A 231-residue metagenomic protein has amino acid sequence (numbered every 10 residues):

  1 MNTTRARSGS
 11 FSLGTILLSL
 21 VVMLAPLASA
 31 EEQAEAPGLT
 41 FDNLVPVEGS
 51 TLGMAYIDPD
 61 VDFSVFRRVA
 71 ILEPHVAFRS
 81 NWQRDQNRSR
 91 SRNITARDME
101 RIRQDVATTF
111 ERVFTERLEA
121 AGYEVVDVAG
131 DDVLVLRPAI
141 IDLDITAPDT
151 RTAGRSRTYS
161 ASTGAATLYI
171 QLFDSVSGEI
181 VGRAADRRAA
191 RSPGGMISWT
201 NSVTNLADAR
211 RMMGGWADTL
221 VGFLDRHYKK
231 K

Functional and structural regions predicted by a protein language model:
M1-S10: N-terminal secretory signal peptides that target proteins for export/translocation
G14-A25: Bacterial N-terminal signal peptides
L18, G53-I57, A120-G122: Short alpha-helical segments and helix-capping/turn motifs at coil-helix boundaries
S29-A107, S198, G222-K231: A structural "domain/chain start" motif
E73-F78, I140-D144, R187: Generic short beta-strand segments
R92-M99, Y159-A161, G178-V221: Short secondary-structure boundary motifs at beta->alpha junctions and helix caps
A107, E111, T115, I140 (+2 more regions): Extracytoplasmic/secreted envelope proteins and their assembly/folding machinery, especially bacterial periplasmic
E116, A120-E179, R191-T200: Surface-exposed short loop/turn segments
